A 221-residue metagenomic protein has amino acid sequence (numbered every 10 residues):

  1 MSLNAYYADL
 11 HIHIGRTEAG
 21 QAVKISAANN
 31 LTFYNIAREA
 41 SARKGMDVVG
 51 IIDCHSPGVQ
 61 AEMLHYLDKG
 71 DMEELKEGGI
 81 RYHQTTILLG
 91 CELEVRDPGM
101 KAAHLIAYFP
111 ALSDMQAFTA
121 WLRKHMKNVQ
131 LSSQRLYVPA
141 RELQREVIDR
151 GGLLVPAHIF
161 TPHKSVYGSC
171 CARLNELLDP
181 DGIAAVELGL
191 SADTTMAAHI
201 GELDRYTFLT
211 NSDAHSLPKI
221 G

Functional and structural regions predicted by a protein language model:
M1-M100: An N-terminally biased module of ancient metal coordination in phosphate/nucleic-acid-related enzymes
A5, Q60-A184: Extended substrate/RNA-proximal surfaces in nucleic-acid metabolism proteins
H11, D53, A107, L154 (+2 more regions): Conserved, mostly hydrophobic/aromatic
H13, C54, G90-R96, P110 (+3 more regions): Active-site beta-loop-alpha junctions enriched in small/polar residues
E18-Q21, Q60-A61, K164-C171, H199 (+1 more regions): Histidine/acidic-residue-rich catalytic or RNA/ligand-binding cores of hydrolases and nuclease-related proteins
D181-A184, L203-L209: Glycine-enriched alpha-helix->loop->beta-strand junction motifs that scaffold or abut catalytic
V186-T195, G201-L203: Acidic/histidine-rich catalytic cores of soluble enzymes
R205-G221: Short acidic/histidine-rich active-site segments
